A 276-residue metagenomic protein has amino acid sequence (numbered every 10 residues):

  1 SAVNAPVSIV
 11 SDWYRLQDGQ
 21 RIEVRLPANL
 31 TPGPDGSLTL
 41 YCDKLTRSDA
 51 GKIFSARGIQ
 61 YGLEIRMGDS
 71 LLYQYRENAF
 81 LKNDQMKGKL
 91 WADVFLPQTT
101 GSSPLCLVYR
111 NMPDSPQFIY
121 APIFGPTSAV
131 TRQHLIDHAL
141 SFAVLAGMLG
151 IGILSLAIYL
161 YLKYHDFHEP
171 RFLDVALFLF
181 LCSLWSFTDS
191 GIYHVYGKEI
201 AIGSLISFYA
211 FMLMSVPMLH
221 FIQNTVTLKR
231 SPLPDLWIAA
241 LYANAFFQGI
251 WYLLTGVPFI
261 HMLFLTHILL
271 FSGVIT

Functional and structural regions predicted by a protein language model:
S1-S48: Extended carbohydrate-recognition surfaces in non-catalytic/accessory domains of CAZymes and lectin-like proteins
L38-L45, S103-N111: Short, hydrophobic/aromatic-enriched beta-strand segments in well-ordered soluble domains
L45, P97-T99, A146: Hydrophobic loop/turn residues within beta-sheet-rich immunoglobulin-like superfamily modules
T46-M67, L105-L107: Aromatic-lined ligand-binding clefts that engage carbohydrates, nucleic acids, or primary amines
L63-P104, R110-Y120: Beta-strand-rich ligand-recognition modules
I119-F142: Short, aromatic-rich amphipathic segments at membrane interfaces that lie adjacent to a transmembrane helix or signal
A139-T276: Juxtamembrane segments at transmembrane-helix boundaries in multi-pass signal-transduction membrane proteins
